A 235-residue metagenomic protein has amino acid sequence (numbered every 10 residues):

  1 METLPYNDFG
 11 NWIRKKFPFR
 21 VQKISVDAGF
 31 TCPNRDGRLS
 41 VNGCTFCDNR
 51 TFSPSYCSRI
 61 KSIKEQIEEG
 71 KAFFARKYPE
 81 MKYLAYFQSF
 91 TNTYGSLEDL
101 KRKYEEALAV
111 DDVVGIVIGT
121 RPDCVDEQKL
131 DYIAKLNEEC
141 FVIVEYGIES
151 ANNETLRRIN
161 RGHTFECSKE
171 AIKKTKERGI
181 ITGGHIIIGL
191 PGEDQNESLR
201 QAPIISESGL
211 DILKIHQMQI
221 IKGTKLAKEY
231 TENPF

Functional and structural regions predicted by a protein language model:
M1-L84: N-terminal [4Fe-4S]-dependent radical SAM core
R35, S89-L97, G189-N196: Active-site mouth loops of central-metabolism enzymes
R50-G70, F74, Y78-L97, D112-V125 (+2 more regions): Core AdoMet radical
G70-F74, V125-E139, E170, L199-G209: Short amphipathic alpha-helices and their capping/turn segments at secondary-structure boundaries
F74-Y78, K103-D111, D131-F141, K173-E177: Acidic (Asp/Glu)-rich catalytic clusters
E166-K225: Conserved C-terminal portion of the radical SAM core fold that forms the substrate/S-adenosylmethionine-binding
K225-F235: Short acidic, glycine/proline-enriched helix-loop-strand junctions
